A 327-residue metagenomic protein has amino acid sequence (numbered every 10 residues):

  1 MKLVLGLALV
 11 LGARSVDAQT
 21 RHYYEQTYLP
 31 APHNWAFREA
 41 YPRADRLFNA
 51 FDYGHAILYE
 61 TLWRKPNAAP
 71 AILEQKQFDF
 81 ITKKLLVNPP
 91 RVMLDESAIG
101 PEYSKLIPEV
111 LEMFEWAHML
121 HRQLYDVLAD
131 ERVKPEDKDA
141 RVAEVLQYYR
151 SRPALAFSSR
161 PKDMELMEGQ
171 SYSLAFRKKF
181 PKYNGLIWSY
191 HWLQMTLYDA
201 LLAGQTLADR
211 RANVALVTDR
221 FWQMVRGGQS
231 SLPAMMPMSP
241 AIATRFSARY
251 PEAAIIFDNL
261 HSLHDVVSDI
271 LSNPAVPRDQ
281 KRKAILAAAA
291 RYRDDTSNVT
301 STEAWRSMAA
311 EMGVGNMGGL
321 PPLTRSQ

Functional and structural regions predicted by a protein language model:
K2-G12: Bacterial N-terminal signal peptides
G12-A18: Sec/Tat signal peptide C-region and signal peptidase I cleavage site
Q19-Q327: Polar/charged low-complexity regulatory segments
